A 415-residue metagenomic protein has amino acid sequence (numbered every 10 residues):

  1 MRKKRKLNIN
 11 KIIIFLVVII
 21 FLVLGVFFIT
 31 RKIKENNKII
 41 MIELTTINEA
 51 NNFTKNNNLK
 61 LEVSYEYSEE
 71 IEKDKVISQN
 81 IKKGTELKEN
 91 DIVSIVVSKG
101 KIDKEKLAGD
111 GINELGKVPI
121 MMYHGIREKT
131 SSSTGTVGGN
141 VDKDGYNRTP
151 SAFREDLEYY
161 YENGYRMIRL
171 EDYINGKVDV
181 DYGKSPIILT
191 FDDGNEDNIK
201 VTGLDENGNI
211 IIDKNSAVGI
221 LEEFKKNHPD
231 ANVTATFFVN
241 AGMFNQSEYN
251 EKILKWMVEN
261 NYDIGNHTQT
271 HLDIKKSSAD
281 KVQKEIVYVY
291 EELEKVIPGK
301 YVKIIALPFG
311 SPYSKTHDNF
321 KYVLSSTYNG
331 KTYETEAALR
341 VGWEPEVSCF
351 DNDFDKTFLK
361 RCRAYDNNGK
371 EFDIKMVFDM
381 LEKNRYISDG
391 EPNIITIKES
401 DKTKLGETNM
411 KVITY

Functional and structural regions predicted by a protein language model:
M1-N10: N-terminal Lys/Arg-rich, disordered targeting/topogenic segments
I13-F27: Hydrophobic membrane-insertion alpha-helices, especially the h-region of bacterial N-terminal signal peptides
F27-E70, S94, S98-I102: Glycine-rich loop/hinge motif
L61-T85: BRCT (BRCA1 C-terminal) domain core and associated BRCT-interaction motifs
E105-L189, K200, K276-Y415: C-terminal active-site subregion of NodB/CE4 polysaccharide deacetylases
N209-I220, F244-D263, Q269-I297, H317-L324: Alpha-helical scaffold elements lining the catalytic groove of polysaccharide deacetylases
L221-N232, Q246-N266, G330-T332, S348-F358 (+1 more regions): Acidic (Asp/Glu)-rich catalytic clusters
